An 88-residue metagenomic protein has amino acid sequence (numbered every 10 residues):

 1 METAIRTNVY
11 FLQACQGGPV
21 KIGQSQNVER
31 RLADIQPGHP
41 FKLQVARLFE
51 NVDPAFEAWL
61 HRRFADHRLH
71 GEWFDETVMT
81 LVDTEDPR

Functional and structural regions predicted by a protein language model:
M1-R88: Non-catalytic accessory segments flanking enzymatic or RNA/DNA-binding domains
